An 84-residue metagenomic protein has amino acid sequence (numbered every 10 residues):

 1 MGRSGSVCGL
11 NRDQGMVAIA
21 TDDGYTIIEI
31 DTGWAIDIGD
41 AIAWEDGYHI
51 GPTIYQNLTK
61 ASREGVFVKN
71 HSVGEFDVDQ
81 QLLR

Functional and structural regions predicted by a protein language model:
M1-R12: Structural detector for short beta-strands of small beta-barrel domains
D13-A18: Short aromatic-glycine-enriched beta-strand elements
A20-T26, Q81-R84: Short solvent-exposed strand/turn elements
G24-I36: Beta-strand/loop nucleic-acid-binding surfaces
G47-T59: Short, Lys/Arg- and Gly-enriched loop/turn segments at beta-strand edges
N57-R84: Short peripheral tails and domain-boundary helices/loops at the edges of structured domains
